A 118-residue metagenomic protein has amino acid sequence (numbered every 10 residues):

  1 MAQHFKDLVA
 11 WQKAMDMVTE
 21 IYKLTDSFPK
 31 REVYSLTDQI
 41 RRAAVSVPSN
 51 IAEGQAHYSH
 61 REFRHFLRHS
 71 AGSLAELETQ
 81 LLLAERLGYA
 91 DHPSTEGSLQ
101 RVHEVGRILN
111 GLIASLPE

Functional and structural regions predicted by a protein language model:
M1-E118: Short, C-terminally biased terminal segments at protein or domain edges
